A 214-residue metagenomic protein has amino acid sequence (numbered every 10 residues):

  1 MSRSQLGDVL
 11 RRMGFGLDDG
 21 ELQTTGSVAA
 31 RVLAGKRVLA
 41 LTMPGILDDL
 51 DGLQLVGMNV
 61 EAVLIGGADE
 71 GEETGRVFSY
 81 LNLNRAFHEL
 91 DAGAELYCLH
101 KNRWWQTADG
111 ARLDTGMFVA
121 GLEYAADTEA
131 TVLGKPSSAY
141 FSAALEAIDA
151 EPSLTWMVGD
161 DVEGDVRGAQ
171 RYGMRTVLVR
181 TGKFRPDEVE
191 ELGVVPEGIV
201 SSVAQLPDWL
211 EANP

Functional and structural regions predicted by a protein language model:
M1-P214: Asp-based, Mg2+/Mn2+-dependent phosphohydrolase catalytic module
